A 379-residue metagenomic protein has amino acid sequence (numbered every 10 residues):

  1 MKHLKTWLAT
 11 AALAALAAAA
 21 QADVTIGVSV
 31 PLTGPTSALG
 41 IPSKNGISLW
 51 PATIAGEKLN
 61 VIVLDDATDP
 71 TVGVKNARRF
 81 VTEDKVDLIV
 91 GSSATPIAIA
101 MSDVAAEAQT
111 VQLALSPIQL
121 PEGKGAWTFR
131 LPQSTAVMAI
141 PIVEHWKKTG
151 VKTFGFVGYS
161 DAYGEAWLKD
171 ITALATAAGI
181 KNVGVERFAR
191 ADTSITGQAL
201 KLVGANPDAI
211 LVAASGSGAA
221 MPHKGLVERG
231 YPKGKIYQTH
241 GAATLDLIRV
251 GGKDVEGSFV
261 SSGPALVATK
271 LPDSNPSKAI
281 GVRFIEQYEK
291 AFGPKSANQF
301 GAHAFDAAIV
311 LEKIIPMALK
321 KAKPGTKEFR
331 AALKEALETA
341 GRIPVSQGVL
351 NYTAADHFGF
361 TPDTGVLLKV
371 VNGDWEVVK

Functional and structural regions predicted by a protein language model:
K2-L13, A22-K379: Extracytosolic ligand-binding ectodomains
